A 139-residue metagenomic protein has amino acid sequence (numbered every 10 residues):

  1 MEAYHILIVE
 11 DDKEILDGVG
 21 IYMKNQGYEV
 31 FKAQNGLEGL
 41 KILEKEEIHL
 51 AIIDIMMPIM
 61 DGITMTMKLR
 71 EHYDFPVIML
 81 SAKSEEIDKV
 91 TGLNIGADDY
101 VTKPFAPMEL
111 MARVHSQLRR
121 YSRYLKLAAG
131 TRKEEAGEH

Functional and structural regions predicted by a protein language model:
Y4-H5, S116-H139: Short, Lys/Arg-enriched segments at the junction into DNA-binding effector domains of transcriptional regulators
K13-F31: Two-component/phosphorelay signaling modules centered on CheY-like receiver
K32-L50: Acidic, metal-coordinating helix/loop segments flanking the phosphotransfer/catalytic sites of two-component signaling
Q34-E38, D61-T64, D88: Acidic catalytic/metal-coordinating carboxylates
E44-E46, K68-F75, I95: Conserved phosphotransfer cores of two-component systems
D54, S81: Active-site residues of response regulator receiver
M57: Receiver (REC) domain active-site loop signature in two-component systems and cognate sites in sensor histidine kinases
